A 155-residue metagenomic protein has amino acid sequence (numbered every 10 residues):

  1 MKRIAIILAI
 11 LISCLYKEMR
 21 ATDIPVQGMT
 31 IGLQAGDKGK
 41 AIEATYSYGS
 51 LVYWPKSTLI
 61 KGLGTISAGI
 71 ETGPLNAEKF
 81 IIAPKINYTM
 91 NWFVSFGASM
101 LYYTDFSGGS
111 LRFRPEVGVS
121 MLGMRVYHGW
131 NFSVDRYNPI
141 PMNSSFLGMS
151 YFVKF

Functional and structural regions predicted by a protein language model:
M1-Q27: Bacterial Sec-dependent N-terminal signal peptides
T30-V52, K56-G62, G69-F155: Outer-membrane beta-barrel translocator/channel fold
